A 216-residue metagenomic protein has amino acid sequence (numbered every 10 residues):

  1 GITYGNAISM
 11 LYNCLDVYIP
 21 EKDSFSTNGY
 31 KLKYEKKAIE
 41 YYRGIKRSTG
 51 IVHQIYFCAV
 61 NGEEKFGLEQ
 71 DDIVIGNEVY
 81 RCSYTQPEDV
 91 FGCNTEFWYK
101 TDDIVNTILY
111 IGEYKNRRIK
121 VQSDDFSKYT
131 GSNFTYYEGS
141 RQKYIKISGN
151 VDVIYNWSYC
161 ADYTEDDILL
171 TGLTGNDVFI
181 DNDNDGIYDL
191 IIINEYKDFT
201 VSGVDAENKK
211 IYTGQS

Functional and structural regions predicted by a protein language model:
G1, G172-G175, V204-S216: Short, intrinsically disordered, charge-balanced linker/junction segments flanking boundaries in proteins
G1-D125, N184, D189: Terminal recognition/anchoring or ligand-binding modules at protein termini
G50-I55, Y114-S132, E195-I211: Disulfide-bonded cysteine-rich modules in secreted/extracellular proteins, activating on the conserved Cys frameworks
E63-D71, T130-T135, N208-Y212: Short aromatic-glycine-enriched beta-strand elements
D72-R81, V151-D162: Short, structured beta-strand/loop micro-motifs enriched in basic residues and often containing a Trp
Y80-W98, Y159-V178: Short nucleic-acid-contacting surface segments enriched for D/E, G, S/T with interspersed K/R
G112, V151-N156, I192-F199: Beta-strand/loop-dominated core regions that host nucleotide or nucleotide-derived cofactor-binding catalytic loops
K143-N150, S216: A short macromolecule-binding patch
